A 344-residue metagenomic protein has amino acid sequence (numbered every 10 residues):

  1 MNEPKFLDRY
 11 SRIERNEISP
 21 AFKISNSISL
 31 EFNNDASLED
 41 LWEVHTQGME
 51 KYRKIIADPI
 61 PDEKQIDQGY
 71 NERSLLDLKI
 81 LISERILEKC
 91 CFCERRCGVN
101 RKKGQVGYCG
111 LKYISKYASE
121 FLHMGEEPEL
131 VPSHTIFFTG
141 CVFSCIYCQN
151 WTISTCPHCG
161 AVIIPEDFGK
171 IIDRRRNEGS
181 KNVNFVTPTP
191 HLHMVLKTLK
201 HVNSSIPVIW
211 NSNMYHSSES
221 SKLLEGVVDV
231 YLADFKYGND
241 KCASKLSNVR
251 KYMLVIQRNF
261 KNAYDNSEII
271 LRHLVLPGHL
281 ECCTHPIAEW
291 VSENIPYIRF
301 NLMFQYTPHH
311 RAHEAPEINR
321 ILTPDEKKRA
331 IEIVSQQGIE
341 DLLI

Functional and structural regions predicted by a protein language model:
M1-K103, Y264-I269, H273-I344: Auxiliary Fe-S-binding modules of radical SAM enzymes
E63-D67, S115, S119, V142 (+4 more regions): Membrane-targeting and insertion segments and their boundary/processing signals
C91, C156-C159, C242, C282-C283: Generic recognition of cysteine residues
C93, I136, A233: Conserved hydrophobic/aromatic pocket- or pore-lining residues that grip, position, or stack substrates in active sites
V99, L111, S119, H123-E126 (+3 more regions): Generic structural "secondary-structure junction" signal
Q105-G226, K327, I333: Conserved Radical SAM active-site core
V162, R250, R320-P324: Short, conserved loop/turn and helix-capping segments at secondary-structure boundaries that abut family-defining
P165-E317: Conserved AdoMet/S-adenosylmethionine-binding subsite of the radical SAM
